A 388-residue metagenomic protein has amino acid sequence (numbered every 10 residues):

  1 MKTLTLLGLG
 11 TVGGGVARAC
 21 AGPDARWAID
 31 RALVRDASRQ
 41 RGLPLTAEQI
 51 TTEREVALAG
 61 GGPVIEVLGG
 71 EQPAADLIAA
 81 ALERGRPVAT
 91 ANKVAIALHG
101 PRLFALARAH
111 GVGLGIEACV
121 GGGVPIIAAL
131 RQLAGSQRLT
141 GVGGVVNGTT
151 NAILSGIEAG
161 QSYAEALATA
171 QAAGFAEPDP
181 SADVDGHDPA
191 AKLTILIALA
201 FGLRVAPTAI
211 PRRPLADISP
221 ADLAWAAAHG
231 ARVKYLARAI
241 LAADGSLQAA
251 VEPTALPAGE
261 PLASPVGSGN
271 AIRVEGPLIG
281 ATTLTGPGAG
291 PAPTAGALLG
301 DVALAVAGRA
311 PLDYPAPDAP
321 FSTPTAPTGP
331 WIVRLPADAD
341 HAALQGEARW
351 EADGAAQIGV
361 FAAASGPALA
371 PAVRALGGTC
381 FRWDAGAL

Functional and structural regions predicted by a protein language model:
T3-R18: Glycine-rich adenosine-cofactor-binding loop
P23-P44: NAD(P)-binding Rossmann-fold cofactor-contacting core
T52-A91: Rossmann-fold NAD(P) dinucleotide-binding segment
A74-A80, R84, K93-R131: Rossmann-fold NAD(P)-binding glycine/threonine-rich loop
R108-P178, D183-D188, I195: Rossmann-like NAD(P)H-binding beta-loop-alpha module
G156-I157, E165-S264, G269-A271: Substrate-binding/catalytic subdomain of NAD(P)-dependent oxidoreductase enzymes
P261-T328: ATP-dependent carboxylate/acyl-activation modules
V302-L388: A conserved regulatory-domain signal marking ACT and ACT-like small-molecule sensing domains and adjacent regulatory
